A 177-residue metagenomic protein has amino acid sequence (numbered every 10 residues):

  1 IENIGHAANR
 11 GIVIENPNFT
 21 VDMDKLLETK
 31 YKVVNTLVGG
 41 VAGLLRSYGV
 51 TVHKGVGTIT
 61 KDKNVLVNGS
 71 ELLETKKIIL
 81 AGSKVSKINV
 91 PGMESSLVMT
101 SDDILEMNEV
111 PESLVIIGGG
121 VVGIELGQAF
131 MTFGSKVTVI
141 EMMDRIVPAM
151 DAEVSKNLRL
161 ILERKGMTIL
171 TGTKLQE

Functional and structural regions predicted by a protein language model:
I1-V110, T138, M143-V147, E153-V154 (+2 more regions): Glycine-rich flavin
V50, M167-T168, T173: Short, conserved active-site loop motifs that form the nucleotide-linked donor/cofactor pocket
N108-M150: Rossmann-like NAD(P)H-binding beta-loop-alpha module
T132, S155-N157: Hydrophobic alpha-helical segments
S135, E163, M167-T168: Conserved acetyl-CoA-binding loop of GNAT-fold acetyltransferases
N157, I161, I169-L170: Acidic, glycine-rich loop-and-beta core segments that form the ion-binding/anion-interacting portion of active sites
